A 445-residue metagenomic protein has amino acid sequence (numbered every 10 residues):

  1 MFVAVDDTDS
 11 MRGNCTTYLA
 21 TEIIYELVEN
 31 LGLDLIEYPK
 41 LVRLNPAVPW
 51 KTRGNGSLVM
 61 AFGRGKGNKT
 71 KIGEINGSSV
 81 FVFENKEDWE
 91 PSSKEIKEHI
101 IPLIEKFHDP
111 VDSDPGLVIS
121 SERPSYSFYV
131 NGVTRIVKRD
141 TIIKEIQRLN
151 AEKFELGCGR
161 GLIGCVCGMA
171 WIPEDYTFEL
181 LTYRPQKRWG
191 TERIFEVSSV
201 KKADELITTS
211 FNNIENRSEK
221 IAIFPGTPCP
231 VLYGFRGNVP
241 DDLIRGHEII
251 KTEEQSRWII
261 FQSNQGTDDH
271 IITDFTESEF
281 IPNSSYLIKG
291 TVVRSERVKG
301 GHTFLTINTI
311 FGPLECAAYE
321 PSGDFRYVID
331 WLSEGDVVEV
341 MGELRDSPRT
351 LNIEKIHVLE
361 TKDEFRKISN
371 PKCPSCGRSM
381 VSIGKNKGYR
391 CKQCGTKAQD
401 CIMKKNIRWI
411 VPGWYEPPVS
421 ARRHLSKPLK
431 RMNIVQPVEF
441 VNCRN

Functional and structural regions predicted by a protein language model:
F2-R43: N-terminal ordered "arm"
L19, M403-N445: Long, charge-rich boundary regions
I23, N283-R294, D330-R345, I356: OB-fold and OB-like beta-barrel modules that bind single-stranded nucleic acids
K69-E279: Long, hydrophobic alpha/beta structural blocks
P282-G301, F365, S369-P374: Structural detector for short beta-strands of small beta-barrel domains
S295-S322: OB-fold (S1/OB) nucleic-acid-binding surfaces
E343-K372: OB-fold/S1-family single-stranded nucleic acid-binding modules
C373-C376, C391-C394: Short cysteine-rich clusters marking metal-coordination/redox-active sites
